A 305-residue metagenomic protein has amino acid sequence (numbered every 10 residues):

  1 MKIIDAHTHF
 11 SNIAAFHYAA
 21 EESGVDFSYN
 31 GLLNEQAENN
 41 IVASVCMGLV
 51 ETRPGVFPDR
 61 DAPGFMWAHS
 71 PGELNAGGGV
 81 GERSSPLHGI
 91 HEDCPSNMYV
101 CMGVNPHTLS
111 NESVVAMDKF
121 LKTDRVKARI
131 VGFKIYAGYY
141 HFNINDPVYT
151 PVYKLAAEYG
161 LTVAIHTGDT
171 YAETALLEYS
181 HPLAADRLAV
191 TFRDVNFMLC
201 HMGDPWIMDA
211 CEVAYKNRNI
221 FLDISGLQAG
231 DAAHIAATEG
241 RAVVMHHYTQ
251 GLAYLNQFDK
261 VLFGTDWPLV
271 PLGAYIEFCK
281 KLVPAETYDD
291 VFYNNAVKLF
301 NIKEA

Functional and structural regions predicted by a protein language model:
M1-F10, A15-A43, Q250, Y254-L262 (+1 more regions): Mid-to-C-terminal alpha-helical segments outside catalytic/metal-binding sites
I3-A6, V45-M47, C101-G103, K134 (+3 more regions): Active-site neighborhood of phospho(di)ester-bond hydrolases with catalytic His/Asp-centered motifs
H9-F27, E38-N40, F57-L74, K127 (+2 more regions): Active-site gating loops and adjacent loop-to-helix segments of metal-dependent hydrolytic enzymes
S11-A14, E51-P54, H107-L109, Y140 (+5 more regions): Active-site environment of divalent metal-dependent phosphoester hydrolases
E22-S23, N30-D61, M66, N97-N105 (+2 more regions): Divalent metal-dependent hydrolysis catalytic cores, especially in the metallo-beta-lactamase
F27-L32, E82-H88, V114-K119, P182-A185 (+2 more regions): Alpha-helical scaffolding within the catalytic cores of extracellular/periplasmic polymer-degrading hydrolases
P58-Y171, A175-E178: Active-site gating/metal-coordination segments in enzymes
A128-G132, N145-L262: Catalytic pocket-lining loop regions of alpha/beta-barrel enzymes, especially the amidohydrolase/enolase/GH5 lineages
